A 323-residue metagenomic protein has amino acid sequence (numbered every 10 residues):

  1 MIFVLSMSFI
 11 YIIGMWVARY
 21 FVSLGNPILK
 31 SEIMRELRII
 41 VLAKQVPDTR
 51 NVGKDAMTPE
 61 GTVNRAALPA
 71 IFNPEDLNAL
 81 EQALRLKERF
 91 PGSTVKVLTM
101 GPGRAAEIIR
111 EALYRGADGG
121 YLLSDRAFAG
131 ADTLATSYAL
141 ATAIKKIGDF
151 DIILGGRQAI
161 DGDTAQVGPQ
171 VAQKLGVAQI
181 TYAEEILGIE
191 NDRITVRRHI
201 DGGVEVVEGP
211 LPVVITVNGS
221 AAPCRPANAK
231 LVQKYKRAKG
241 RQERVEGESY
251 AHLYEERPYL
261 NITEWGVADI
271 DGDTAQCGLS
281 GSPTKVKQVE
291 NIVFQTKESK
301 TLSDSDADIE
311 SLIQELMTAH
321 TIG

Functional and structural regions predicted by a protein language model:
I2-I13: Hydrophobic alpha-helical signal peptides and transmembrane signal-/tail-anchor segments that drive secretory-pathway
L5-M7, F21, A43, I71: A subset of signal/propeptide-processing and intrinsically disordered low-complexity segments in secreted/extracellular
I12, Y20-I33: Short, Lys/Arg-enriched N-terminal segments with co-localized hydrophobic residues within the first ~10-30 amino acids
L29-G323: N-terminal glycine-rich FAD/FM-binding segment characteristic of electron-transfer flavoproteins
